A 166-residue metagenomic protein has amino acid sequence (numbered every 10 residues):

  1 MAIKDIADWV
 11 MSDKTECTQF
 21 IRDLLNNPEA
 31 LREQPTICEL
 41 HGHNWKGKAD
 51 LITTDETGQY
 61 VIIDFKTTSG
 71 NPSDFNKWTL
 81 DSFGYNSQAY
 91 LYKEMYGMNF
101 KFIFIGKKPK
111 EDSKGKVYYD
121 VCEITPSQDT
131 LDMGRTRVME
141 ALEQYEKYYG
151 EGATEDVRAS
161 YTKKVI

Functional and structural regions predicted by a protein language model:
M1-K48, R158-I166: Metal-dependent nuclease catalytic cores that hydrolyze phosphodiester bonds in DNA/RNA, characterized by
D23-P28, T53-Y60, E94-F100: Secondary-structure boundary elements
I37-E39, I52-T54, I105: A generic structural motif
I37-E39, N71-L80: Surface-exposed cleft-lining segments at the edges of enzyme active sites
H41, E56-Q59, E111-K114: Short, solvent-exposed loop/turn segments that connect beta-strands within catalytic domains and beta-strand-rich
N44-K46, Y60, Y119-V121: Short, mixed charged/polar active-site loops that provide acid/base catalysis or chelate metal/phosphate cofactors
G47-F75, Y92: Conserved catalytic cores of phosphodiester-cleaving nucleases, focusing on short active-site segments
T79-N86, L91-I166: Metal-dependent nuclease catalytic regions and adjoining charged, substrate-binding loops involved in nucleic-acid end
